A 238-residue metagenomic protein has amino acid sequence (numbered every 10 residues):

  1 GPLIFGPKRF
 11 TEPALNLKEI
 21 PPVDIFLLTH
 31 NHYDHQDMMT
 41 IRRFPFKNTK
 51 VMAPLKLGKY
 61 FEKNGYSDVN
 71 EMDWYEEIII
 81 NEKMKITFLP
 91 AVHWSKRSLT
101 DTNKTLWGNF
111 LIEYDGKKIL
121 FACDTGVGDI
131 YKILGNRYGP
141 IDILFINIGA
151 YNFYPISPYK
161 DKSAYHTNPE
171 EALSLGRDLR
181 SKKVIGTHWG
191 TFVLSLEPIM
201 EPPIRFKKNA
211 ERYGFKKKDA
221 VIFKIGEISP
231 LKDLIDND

Functional and structural regions predicted by a protein language model:
G1-L28, M39, R43, K96-R97 (+1 more regions): Pre-active-site segment of Zn-dependent metallo-hydrolases
G1-P13, N103-C123: Conserved beta-strand hairpin/beta-sheet module of binuclear metal-dependent hydrolase folds, prominently
R9, N16, I25, K50 (+2 more regions): Cap/insert and terminal regions of metallo-dependent hydrolase folds
V23-D34, V184: Metallo-beta-lactamase
N31, A91-V92, C123-T125, I148-A150 (+1 more regions): Active-site metal-binding loops of divalent metal-dependent hydrolases
D37-F46, L194-I204, D233: Metal-dependent catalytic neighborhoods of phosphoester/phosphodiester hydrolases
P45-K50, K117-I119: Short active-site oxyanion
A53-K117, R205-E227, L231-I235: Metallo-beta-lactamase
